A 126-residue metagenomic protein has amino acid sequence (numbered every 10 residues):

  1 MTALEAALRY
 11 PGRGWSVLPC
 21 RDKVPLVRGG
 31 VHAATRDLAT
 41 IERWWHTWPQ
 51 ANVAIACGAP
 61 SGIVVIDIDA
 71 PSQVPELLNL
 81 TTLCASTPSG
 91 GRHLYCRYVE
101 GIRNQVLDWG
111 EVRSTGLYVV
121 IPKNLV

Functional and structural regions predicted by a protein language model:
M1-V126: Conserved phosphate/metal-binding and DNA-contacting active-site motifs used in DNA phosphodiester-bond processing
